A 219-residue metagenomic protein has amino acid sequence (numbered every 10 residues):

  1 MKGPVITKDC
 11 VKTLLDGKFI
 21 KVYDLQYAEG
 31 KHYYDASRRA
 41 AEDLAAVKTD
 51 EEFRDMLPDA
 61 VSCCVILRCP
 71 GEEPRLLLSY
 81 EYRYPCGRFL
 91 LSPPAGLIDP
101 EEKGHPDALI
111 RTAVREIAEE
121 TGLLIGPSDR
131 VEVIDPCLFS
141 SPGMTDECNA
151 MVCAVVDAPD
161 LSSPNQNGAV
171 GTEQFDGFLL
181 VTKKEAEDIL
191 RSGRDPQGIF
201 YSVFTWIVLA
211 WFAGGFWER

Functional and structural regions predicted by a protein language model:
M1, I6, C86-G96, I134-L138 (+2 more regions): Nudix hydrolase/Nudix homology domain
G3-D16: Short amphipathic beta-strand and strand-loop transition segments with alternating hydrophobic
L14-R68: Acidic, metal-coordinating catalytic segment for phosphate/diphosphate chemistry, firing primarily on the Nudix
G17-I20, P58, G71, P85 (+2 more regions): A generic fold-level signal
E52-I66, G71-R115, P136: Conserved Nudix-box catalytic region and its N-terminal flanking loop in Nudix hydrolases and closely related
L109, G122-L123: Internal, well-ordered interaction modules that form the hydrophobic cores of assembly/scaffold domains in eukaryotic
E119: Active-site recognition of the HExxH zinc-binding catalytic motif
L124-I134: A short coil-to-beta-strand element that immediately follows conserved catalytic motifs
